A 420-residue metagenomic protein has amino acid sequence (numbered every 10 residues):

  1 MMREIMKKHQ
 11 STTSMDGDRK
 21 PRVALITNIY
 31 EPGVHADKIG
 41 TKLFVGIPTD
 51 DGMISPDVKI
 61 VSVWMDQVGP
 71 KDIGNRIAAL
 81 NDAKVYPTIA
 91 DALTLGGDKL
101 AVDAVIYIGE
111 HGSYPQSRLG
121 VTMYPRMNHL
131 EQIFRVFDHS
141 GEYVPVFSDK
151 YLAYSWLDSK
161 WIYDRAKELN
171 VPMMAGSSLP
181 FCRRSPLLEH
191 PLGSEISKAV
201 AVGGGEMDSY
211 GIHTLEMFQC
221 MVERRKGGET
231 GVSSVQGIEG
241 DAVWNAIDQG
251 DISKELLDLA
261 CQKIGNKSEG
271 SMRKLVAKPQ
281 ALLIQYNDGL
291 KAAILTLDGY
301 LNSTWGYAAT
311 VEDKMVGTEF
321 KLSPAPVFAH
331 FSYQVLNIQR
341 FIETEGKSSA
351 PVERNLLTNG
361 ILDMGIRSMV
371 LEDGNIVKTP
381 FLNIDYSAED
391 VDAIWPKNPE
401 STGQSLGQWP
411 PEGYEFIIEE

Functional and structural regions predicted by a protein language model:
R3, H9-T12, D16, G120-T122 (+1 more regions): C-terminal helix-rich "cap/oligomerization" subdomain common to oxidoreductases
I5, H9-A79, A199: N-terminal Rossmann-like dinucleotide-binding module
L25, D103-Y107, S148: Redox-cofactor binding/interface segments in oxidoreductases and associated redox assembly factors
V61, K99-D103, S197: Conserved acidic residues
N81-P115, H129-D138: A structured beta-alpha segment of the ubiquitous adenosine-cofactor-binding alpha/beta core
E110-P180: Beta-strand-loop-alpha-helix segment that lines the small-molecule cofactor/substrate pocket of alpha/beta enzymes
A199-L290, L297-L301, G360: Rossmann-like dinucleotide-binding domain that binds NAD(P)(H)
S268-R354: NAD(P)-dinucleotide binding in Rossmann-like oxidoreductases
